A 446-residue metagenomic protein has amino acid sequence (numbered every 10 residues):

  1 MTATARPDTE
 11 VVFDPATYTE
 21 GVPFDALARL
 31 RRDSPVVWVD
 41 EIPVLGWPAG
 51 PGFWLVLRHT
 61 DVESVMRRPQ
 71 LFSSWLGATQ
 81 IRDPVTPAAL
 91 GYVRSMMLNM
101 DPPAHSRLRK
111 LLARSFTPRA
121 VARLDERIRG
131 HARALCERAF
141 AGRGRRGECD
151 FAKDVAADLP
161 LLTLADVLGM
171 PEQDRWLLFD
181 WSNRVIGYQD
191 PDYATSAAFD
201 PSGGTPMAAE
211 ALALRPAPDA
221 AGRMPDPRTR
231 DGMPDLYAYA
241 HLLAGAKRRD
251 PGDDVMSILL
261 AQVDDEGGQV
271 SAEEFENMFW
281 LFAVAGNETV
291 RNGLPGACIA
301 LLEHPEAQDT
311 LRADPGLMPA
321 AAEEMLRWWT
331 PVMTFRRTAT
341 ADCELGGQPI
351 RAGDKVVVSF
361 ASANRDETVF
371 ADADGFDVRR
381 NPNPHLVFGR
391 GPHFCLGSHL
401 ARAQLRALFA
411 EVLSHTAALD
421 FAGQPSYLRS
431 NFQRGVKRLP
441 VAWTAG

Functional and structural regions predicted by a protein language model:
M1-G446: Cytochrome P450
